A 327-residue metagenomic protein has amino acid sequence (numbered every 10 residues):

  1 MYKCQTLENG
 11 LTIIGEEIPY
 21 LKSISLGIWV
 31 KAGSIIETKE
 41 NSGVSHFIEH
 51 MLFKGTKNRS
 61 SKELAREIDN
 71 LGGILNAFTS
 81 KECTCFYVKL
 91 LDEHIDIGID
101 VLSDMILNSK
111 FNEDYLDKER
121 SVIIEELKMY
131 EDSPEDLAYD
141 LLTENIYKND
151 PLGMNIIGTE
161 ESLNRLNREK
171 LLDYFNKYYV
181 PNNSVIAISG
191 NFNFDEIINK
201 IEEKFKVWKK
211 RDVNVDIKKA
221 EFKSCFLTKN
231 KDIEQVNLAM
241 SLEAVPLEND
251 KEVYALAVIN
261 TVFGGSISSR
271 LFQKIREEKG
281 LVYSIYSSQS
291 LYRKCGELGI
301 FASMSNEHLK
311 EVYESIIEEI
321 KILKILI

Functional and structural regions predicted by a protein language model:
M1-S23: N- or domain-start disorder-to-order transition segments that initiate the globular core
T6, E17, L64-V213, T228 (+1 more regions): Charge-rich, well-structured scaffold segments of protease-associated domains
P19-L21, S80, I233-E234: Short strand-connecting beta-turns/loops that link adjacent beta-strands
K22-I24, E161, F192, A220: Active-/binding-site microenvironments in catalytic and ligand-binding cores
S25-K89, G265-L281: M16/MPP (pitrilysin/insulinase) zinc-metallopeptidase core fold and M16-derived inactive scaffolds
G27-W29, D212-R270: His/Glu-based metal-binding/catalytic segments typifying zinc-dependent metallopeptidases
I28-K31, V88, S241-A244, F301-N306: A bilobed periplasmic-binding-protein/Venus flytrap-type ligand-binding module shared by bacterial periplasmic
G33-I36, F194-D195, P246-N249, E307-H308: Short beta-strands and strand-coil junctions in structured, solvent-facing domains, enriched
